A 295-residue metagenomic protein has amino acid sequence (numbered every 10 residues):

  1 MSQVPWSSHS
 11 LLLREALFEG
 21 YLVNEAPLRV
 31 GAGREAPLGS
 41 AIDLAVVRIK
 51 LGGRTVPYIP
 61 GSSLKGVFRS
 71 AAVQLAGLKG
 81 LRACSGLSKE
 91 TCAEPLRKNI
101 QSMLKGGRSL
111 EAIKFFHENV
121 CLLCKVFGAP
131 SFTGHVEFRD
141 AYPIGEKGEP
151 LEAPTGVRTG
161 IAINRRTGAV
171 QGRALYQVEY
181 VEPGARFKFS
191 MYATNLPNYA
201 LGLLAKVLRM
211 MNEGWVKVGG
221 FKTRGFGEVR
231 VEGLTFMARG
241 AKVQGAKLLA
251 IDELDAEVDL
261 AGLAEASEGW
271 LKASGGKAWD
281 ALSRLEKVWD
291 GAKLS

Functional and structural regions predicted by a protein language model:
M1-S295: RNA-binding basic/glycine-rich loop and surface signature characteristic of RAMP-family CRISPR effectors
